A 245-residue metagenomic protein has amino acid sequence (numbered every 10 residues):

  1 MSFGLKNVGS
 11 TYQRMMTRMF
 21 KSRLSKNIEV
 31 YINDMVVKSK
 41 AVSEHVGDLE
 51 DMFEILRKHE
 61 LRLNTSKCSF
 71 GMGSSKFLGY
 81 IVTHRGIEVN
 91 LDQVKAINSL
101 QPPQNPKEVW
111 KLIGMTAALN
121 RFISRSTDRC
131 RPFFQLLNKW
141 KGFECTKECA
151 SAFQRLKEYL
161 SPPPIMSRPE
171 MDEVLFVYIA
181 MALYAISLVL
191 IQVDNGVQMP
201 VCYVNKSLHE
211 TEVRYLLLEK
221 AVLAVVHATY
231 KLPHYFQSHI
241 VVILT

Functional and structural regions predicted by a protein language model:
M1-I243: Retroelement reverse transcriptase polymerase core
